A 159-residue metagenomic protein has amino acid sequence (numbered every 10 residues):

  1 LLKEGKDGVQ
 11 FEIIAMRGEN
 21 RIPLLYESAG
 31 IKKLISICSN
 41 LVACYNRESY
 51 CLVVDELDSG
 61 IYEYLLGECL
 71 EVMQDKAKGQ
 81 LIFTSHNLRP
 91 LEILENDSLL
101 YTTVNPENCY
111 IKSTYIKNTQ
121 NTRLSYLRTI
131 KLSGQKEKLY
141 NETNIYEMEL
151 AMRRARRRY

Functional and structural regions predicted by a protein language model:
K3-V42, L57-I61: Conserved ABC ATPase signature
G5, G67-Y159: C-terminal lobe/lid and adjacent interdomain/linker elements of RecA-like ASCE P-loop ATPase modules
E27-A29, L34-L41, C51, L66-E71 (+2 more regions): Conserved P-loop NTPase motor cores
Y45-R47, K76-A77: Post-Walker A helix-loop "phosphate-sensing" segment adjacent to the P-loop in P-loop NTPases
E48, V53-L57: Walker B catalytic motif
